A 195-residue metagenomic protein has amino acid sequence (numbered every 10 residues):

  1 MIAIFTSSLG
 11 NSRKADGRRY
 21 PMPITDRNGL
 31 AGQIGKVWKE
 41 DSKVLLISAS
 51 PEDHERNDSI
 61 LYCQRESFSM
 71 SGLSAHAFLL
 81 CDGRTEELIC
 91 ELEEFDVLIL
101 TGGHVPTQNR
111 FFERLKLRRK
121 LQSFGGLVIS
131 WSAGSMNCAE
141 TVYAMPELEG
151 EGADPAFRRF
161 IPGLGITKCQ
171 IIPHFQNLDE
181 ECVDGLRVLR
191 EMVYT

Functional and structural regions predicted by a protein language model:
M1-V97: N-terminal beta1-alpha1 cap of cysteine-dependent amidohydrolase-like domains
T6-S8, E40, T101-V105, K168 (+1 more regions): Residue-level signal for functionally critical sites in structured catalytic/ligand-binding pockets
A15-R19, M70-G72, L100-T101, E140-P146 (+1 more regions): N-terminal start-of-chain detector that recognizes signal peptides and the immediate post-cleavage beginning
N28-G32, F68-L73, G102-G103, Q122-G126 (+2 more regions): Glycine-rich loops and low-complexity Gly/Arg-rich segments that provide flexible linkers or classic glycine-based
V44, L98, S132, I171: A residue-level signal for conserved active-site and pocket-lining positions in enzyme catalytic cores
S50, G103-V105, A133-G134: Short glycine-rich anion-binding loops that position phosphate/pyrophosphate groups of nucleotides and phosphorylated
H76, L80-V128: Flexible gly/pro-rich beta->alpha loop and the following alpha-helix that scaffold active-site loops
N109-R114, R118-Q122, G126-L127, A133-T195: Active-site-adjacent pocket-lining segments in enzyme domains
